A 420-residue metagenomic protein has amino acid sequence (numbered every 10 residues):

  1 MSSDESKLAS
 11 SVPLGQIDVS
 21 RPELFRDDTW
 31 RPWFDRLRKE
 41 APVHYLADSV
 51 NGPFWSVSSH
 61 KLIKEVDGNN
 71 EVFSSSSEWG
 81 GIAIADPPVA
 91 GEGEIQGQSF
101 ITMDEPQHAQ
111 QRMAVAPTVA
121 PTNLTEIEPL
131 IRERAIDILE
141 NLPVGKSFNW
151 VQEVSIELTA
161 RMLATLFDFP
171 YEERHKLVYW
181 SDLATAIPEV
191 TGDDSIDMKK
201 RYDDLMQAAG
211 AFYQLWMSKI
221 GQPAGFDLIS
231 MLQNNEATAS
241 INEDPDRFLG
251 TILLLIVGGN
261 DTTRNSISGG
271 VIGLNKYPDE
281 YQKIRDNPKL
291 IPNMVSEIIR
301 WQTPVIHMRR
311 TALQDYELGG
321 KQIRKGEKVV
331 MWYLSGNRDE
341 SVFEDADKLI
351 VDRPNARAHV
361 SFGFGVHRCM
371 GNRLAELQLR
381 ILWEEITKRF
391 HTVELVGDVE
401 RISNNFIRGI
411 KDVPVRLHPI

Functional and structural regions predicted by a protein language model:
M1-I420: Cytochrome P450
